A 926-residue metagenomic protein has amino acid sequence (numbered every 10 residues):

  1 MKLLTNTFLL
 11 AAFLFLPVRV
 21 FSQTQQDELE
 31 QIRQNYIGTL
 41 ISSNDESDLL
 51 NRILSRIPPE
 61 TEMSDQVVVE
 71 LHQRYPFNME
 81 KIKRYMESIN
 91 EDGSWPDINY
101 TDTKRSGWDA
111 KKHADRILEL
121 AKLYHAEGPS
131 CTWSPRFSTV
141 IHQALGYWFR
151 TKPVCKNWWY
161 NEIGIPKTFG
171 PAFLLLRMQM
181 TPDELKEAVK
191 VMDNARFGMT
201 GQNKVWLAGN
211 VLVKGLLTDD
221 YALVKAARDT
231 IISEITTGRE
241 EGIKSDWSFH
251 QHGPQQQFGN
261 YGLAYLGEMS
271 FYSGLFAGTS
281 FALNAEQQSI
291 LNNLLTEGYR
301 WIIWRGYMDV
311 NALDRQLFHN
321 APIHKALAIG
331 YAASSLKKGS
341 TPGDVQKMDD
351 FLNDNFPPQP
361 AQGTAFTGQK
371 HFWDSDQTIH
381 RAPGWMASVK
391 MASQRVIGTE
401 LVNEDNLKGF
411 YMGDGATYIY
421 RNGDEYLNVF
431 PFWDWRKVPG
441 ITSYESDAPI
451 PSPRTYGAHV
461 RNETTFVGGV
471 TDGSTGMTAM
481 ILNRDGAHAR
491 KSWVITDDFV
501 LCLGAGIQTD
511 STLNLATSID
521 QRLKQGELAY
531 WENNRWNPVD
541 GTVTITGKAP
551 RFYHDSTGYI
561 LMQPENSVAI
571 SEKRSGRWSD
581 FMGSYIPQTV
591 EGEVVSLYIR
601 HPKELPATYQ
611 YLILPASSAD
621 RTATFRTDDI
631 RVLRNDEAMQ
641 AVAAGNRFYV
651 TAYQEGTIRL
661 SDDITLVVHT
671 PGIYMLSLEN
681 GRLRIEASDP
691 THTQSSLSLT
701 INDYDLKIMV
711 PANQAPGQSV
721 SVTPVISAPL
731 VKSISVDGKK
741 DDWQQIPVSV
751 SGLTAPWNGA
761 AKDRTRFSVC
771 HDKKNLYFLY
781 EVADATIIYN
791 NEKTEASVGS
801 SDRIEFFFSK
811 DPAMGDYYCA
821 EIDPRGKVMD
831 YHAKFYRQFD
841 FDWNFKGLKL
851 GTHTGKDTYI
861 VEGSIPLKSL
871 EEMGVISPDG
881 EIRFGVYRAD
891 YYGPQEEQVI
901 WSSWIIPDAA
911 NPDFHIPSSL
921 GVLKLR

Functional and structural regions predicted by a protein language model:
M1-Q26: Bacterial Sec-dependent N-terminal signal peptides
T24-K111: Low-complexity, Ser/Thr/Pro/Gly-enriched N-terminal "stalk/linker" regions
L54, P58-E60, K83-R315: Aromatic-lined, polymer-binding surfaces characteristic of secreted/periplasmic polysaccharide-degrading enzymes
Y272-R684, S688-S695, N702-D705: Extended polysaccharide-engagement surfaces of secreted carbohydrate-active enzymes
F499-C502, P606-Q610, R682, G717-S721 (+3 more regions): Intrinsic-disorder/low-complexity, polar/charged segments enriched in Ser/Thr/Lys/Arg/Asp/Glu/Gln
L706-S721: Intrinsically disordered, low-complexity Pro/Gly/Ser/Thr-rich segments with frequent PxxP/GP/PP motifs and embedded
V725-R926: Structural preference for beta-rich elements and adjacent junctions enriched in aromatics
